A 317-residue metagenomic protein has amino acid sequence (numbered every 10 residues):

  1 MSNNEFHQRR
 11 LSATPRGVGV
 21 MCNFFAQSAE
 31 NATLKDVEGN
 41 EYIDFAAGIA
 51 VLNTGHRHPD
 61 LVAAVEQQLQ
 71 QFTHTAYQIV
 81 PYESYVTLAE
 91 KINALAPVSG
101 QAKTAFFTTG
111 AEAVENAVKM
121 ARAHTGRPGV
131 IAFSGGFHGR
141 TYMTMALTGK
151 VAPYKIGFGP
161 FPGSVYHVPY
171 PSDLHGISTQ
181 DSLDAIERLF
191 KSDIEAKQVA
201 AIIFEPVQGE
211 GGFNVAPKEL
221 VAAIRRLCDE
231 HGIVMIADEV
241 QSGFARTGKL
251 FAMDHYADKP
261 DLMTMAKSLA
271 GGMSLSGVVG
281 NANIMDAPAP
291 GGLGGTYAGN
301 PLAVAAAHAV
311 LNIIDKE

Functional and structural regions predicted by a protein language model:
M1-E317: Conserved N-terminal phosphate-binding loop of PLP-dependent enzymes in the Aspartate aminotransferase
